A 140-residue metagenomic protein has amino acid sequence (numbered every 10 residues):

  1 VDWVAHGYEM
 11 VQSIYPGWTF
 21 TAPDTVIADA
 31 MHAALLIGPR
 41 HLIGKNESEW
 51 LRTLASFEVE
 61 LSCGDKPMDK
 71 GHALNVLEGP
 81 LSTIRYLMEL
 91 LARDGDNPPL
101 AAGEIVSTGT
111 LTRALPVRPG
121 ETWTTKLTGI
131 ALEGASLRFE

Functional and structural regions predicted by a protein language model:
V1-G79, I84, M88, A92-N97 (+1 more regions): Catalytic-core "active-site belt" of small-molecule-metabolizing enzymes, emphasizing His/Asp/Glu-rich regions
R52-T53, V117-P119: Short glycine/proline-enriched turns and hinge-like loops at secondary-structure junctions
C63-G64, T108, T128: Short strand-turn-strand beta-turns centered on an Asx-Gly dipeptide
T83-R118: A conserved acidic, glycine/proline-rich C-terminal tail/linker
R118-E140: Charged, cofactor-coupling segments
